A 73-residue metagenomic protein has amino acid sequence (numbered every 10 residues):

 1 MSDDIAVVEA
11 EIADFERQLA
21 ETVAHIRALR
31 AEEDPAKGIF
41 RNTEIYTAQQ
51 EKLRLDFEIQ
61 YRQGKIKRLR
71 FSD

Functional and structural regions predicted by a protein language model:
M1-A20: Short, charge/polar-rich alpha-helical segments
M1-A6, P35-I39, D73: Short, charge-rich amphipathic alpha-helices with coiled-coil/heptad character
Q18-Y46: Short E/K-rich amphipathic alpha-helical oligomerization segments
I45-S72: Amphipathic alpha-helical coiled-coil segments
